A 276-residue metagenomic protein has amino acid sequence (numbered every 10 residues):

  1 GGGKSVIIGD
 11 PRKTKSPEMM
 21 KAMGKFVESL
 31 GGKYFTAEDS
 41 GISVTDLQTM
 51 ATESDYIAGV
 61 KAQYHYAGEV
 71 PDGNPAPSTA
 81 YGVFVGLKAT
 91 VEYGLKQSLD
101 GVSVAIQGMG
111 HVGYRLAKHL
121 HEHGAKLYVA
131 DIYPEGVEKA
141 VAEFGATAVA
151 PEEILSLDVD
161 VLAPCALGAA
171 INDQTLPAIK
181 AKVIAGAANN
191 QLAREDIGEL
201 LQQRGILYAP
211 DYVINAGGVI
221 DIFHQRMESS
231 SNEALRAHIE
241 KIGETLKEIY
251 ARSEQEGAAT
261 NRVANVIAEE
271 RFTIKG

Functional and structural regions predicted by a protein language model:
G3-G94, S98: Glycine/serine-rich phosphate-binding loop and adjoining beta1-alpha1 elements at the start of nucleotide-handling
K13-P17, K21, S40-V44, G73 (+10 more regions): Electropositive phosphate-/nucleotide-binding environments in soluble metabolic enzymes
P17-E28, Q48-A51, A80-K88, P134 (+7 more regions): Predominant activation on well-ordered alpha-helical scaffold segments within soluble catalytic domains
K33-D39, K96-S103, P151, S253-N265: Flexible, glycine/charged-enriched surface loops at secondary-structure junctions
Y66, N74-V161: Glycine-rich phosphate/diphosphate-binding loop of Rossmann-like nucleotide-binding domains
V91, K182-G276: Adenosine-phosphate binding glycine-rich loop
K126, P134-I214: Rossmann-like adenosine-cofactor binding region
